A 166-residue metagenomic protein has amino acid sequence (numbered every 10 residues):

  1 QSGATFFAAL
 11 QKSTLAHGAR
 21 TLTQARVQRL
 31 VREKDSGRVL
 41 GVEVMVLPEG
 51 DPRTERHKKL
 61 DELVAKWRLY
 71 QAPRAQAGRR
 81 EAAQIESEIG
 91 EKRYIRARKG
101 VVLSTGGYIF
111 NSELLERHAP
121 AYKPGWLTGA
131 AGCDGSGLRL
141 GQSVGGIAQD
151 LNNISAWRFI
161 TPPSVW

Functional and structural regions predicted by a protein language model:
Q1-A75: Conserved N-terminal/central alpha/beta ligand/cofactor-binding core
G50-V165: Glycine-rich loop(s) and the adjacent beta-strand/alpha-helix scaffold that form part
